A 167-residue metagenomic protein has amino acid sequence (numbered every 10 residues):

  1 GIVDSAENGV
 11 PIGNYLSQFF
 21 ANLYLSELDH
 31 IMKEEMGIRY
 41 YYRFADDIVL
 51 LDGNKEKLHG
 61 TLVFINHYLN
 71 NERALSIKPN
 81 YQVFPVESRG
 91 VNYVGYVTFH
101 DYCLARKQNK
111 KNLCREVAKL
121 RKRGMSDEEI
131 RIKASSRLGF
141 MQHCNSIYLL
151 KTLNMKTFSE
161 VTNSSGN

Functional and structural regions predicted by a protein language model:
G1-A45, V49-F64, P85-S88: Conserved polymerase palm-domain catalytic core
S5-E7, H59-G60, I77-N167: Right-hand nucleic-acid polymerase module
Y24, Y41-F44, Y68, Y93-F99 (+1 more regions): Aromatic side chains
D29-M32, L69, M141: Hydrophobic residues within well-ordered, non-membrane alpha-helices that form the packing/core of soluble catalytic
I31-K33, A74-S76, Y81: Short amphipathic alpha-helical surface micro-motifs
G37-I38, A74-L75, Y96: Short aromatic/hydrophobic-glycine micro-motifs
N66-L75: A common structural junction motif
